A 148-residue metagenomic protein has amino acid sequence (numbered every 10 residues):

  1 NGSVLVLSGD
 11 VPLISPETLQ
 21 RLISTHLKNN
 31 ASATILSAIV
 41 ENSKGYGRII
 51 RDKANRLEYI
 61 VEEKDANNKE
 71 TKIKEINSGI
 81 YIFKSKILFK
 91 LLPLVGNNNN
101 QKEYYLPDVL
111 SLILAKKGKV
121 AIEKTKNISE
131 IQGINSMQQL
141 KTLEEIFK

Functional and structural regions predicted by a protein language model:
N1-A54, I82-S85, K90-V95: Conserved beta-loop-beta/alpha segment of the NTase-like Rossmann-fold superfamily that binds/positions NTPs
N30, G133-I134: Glycine-centered secondary-structure boundary/capping sites
G45, Q132-G133: Short Asp/Glu-rich motifs
L57-S129, N135-F147: Catalytic-core segments of class I nucleotidyltransferases/pyrophosphorylases that form NMP-activated intermediates
